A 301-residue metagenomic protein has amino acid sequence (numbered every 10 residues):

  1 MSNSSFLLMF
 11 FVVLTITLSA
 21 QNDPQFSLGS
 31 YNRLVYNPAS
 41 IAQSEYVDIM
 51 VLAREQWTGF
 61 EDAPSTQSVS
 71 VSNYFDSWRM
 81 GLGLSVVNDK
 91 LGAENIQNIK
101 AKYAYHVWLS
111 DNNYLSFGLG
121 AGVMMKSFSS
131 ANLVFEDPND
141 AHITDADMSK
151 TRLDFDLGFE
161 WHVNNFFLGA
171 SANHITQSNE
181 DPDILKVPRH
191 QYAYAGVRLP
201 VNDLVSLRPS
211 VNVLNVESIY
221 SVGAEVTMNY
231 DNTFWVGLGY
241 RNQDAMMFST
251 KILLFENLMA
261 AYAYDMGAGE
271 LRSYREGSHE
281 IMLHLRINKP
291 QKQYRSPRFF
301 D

Functional and structural regions predicted by a protein language model:
M1-L7: Bacterial N-terminal signal peptides that target proteins for export
L7-L8, F26: Short helix-onset patch at the extreme N-terminus, typifying the N->h transition of secretory signal peptides
L8-T17: Bacterial N-terminal signal peptides
Q21-D301: Subset of outer-membrane beta-barrel
